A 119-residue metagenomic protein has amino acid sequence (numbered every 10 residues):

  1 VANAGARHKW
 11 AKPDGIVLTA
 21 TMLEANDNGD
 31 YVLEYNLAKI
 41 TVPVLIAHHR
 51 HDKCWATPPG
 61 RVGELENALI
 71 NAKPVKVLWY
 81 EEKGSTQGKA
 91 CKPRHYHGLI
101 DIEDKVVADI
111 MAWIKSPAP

Functional and structural regions predicted by a protein language model:
V1-W10, I16: Short glycine-enriched nucleophile-adjacent loop and the immediately C-terminal alpha-helix near the catalytic center
A2, E34-L37, V107, M111: Extracytoplasmic/secreted envelope proteins and their assembly/folding machinery, especially bacterial periplasmic
A4, D14, P58-P59, K83 (+1 more regions): Feature targets compositionally biased, intrinsically disordered low-complexity regions with long contiguous runs
H8, H48-H51, H95-H97: Histidine (H) residue identity feature
G15-W79: The feature captures the conserved acid-bearing segment of alpha/beta-hydrolase catalytic domains
A72-P119: C-terminal catalytic histidine-bearing segment of alpha/beta-hydrolase fold enzymes
